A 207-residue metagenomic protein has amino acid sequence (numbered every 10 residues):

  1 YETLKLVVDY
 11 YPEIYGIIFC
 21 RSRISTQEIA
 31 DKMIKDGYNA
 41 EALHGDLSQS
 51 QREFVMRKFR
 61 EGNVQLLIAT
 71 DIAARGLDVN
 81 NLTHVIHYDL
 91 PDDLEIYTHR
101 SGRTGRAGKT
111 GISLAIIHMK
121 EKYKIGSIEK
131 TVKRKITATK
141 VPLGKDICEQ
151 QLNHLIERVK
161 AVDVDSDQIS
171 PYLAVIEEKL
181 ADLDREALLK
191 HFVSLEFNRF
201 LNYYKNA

Functional and structural regions predicted by a protein language model:
Y1-K32: Conserved interdomain hinge at the start of the Helicase C-terminal
T3, V7, I29, V55 (+3 more regions): A ubiquitous structural signal for well-ordered alpha-helices
D9-P12, R60, A181: Residue-level signal for alpha-helix termini/capping positions
G16, A40, I136: Hydrophobic anchor at the start of a short beta-strand that flanks the dinucleotide cofactor-binding loop
C20, T70-I72, K140: Short secondary-structure boundary segments
K32-L66, T70-S127, T131: Conserved RecA-like helicase motor core of SF1/SF2 enzymes
K109-A207: Arginine-glycine-biased low-complexity disordered regions
